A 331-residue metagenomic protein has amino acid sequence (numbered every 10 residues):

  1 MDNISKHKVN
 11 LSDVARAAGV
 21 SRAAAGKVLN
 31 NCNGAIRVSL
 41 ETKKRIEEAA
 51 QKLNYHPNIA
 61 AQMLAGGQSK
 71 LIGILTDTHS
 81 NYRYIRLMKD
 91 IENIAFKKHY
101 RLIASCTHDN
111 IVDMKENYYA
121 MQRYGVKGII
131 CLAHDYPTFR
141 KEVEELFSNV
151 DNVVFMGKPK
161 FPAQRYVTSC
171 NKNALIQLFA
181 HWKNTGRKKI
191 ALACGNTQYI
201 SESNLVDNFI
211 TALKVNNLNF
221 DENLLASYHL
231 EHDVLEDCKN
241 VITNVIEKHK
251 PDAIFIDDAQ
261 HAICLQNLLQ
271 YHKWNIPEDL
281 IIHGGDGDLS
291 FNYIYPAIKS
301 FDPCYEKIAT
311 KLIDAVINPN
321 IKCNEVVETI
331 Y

Functional and structural regions predicted by a protein language model:
M1-K6, G67-A180, T243-I246: Alpha-helical recognition/docking segments in bacterial nutrient-uptake and carbohydrate-utilization systems
M1-Q68: N-terminal helix-turn-helix DNA-binding module of bacterial transcription factors
R22-K27, L64-H79, K189-N196: Short beta-strand segments enriched in small/hydrophobic residues
R45, R83-K97, A174-Q177, I200-N219 (+2 more regions): Short, solvent-exposed amphipathic alpha-helices that sit in or adjacent to ligand/effector-binding or catalytic
A95-C106, I210-L235: Short beta-strand elements in bilobed, periplasmic/extracellular small-molecule ligand-binding domains
R165-A193, D207-N208, V234-T243, A262 (+1 more regions): Hydrophobic alpha-helical segments within soluble ligand-binding/sensing domains
K189, F220-L224, I276-I282: Short acidic capping loops at alpha-helix termini that bridge into adjacent secondary structure
V241-Y331: Flexible loop/turn connectors
